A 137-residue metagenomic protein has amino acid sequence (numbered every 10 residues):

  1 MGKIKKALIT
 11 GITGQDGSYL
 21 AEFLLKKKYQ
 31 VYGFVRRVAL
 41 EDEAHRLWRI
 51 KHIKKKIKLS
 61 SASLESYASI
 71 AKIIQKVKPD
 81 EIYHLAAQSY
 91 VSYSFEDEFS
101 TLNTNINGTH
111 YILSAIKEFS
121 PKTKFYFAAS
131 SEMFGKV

Functional and structural regions predicted by a protein language model:
M1-V137: N-terminal Rossmann-like NAD(P)+-binding domain of SDR-like oxidoreductases, especially those catalyzing
